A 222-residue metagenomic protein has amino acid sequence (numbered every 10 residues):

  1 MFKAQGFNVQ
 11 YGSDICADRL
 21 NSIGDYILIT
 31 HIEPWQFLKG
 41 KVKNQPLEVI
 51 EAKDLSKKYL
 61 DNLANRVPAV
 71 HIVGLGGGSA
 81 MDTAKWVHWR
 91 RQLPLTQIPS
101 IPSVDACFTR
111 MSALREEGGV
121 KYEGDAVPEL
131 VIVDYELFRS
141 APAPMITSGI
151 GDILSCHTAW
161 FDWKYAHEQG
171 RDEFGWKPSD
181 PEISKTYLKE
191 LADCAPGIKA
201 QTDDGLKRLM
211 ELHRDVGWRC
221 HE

Functional and structural regions predicted by a protein language model:
M1-H71: ATP/NTP phosphate-donor binding region
D18, S22, N62, W86 (+3 more regions): Alpha-helical scaffold segments in soluble metabolic enzymes
H31, L75-G77, R214: Glycine-rich beta-strand-to-loop/alpha-helix junction loops that act as flexible
W35-F37, S79-W86, V104-C107: Short glycine/serine/threonine-rich phosphate/pyrophosphate-binding segments that cradle anionic phosphate groups
D54-S56, S79, P102: Residue-level detector of flexible, active-site-proximal loop/helix-junction positions within diverse enzyme catalytic
L75, D82-L93: DPxDG-like acidic metal-binding loop motif
W89-Y187: A glycine/threonine-rich phosphate-anchoring loop and its flanking beta-alpha core in nucleotide/phosphate-binding
W176-E222: Active-site segments that bind and position negatively charged phosphate/pyrophosphate groups
